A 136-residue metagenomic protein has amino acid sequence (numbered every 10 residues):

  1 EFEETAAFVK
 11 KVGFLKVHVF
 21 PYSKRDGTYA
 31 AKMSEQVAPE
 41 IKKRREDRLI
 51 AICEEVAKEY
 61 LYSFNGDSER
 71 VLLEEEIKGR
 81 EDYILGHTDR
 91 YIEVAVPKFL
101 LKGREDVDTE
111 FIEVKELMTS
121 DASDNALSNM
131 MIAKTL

Functional and structural regions predicted by a protein language model:
E1-T28, R48, I52-A57: Conserved C-terminal portion of the radical SAM core fold that forms the substrate/S-adenosylmethionine-binding
K32-L136: Terminal RNA-binding accessory module
